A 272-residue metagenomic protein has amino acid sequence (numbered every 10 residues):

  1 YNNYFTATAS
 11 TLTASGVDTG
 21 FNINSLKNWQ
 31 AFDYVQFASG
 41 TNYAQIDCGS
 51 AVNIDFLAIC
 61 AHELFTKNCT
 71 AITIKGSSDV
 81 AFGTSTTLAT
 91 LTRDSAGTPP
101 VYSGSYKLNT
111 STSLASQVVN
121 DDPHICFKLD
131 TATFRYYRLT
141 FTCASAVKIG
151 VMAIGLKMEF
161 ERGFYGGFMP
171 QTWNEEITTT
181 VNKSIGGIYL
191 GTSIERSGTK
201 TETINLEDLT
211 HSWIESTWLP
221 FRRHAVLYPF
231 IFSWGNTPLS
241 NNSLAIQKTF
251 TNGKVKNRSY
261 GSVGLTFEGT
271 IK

Functional and structural regions predicted by a protein language model:
Y1-N42, V52, A58-C69, S78-F134 (+1 more regions): Extracellular/virion structural assembly segments
C48-S50: A short glycine/threonine-centered beta-strand motif
I74-G76: Conserved aromatic beta-strand anchor motif in extracellular beta-sandwich/beta-rich domains
